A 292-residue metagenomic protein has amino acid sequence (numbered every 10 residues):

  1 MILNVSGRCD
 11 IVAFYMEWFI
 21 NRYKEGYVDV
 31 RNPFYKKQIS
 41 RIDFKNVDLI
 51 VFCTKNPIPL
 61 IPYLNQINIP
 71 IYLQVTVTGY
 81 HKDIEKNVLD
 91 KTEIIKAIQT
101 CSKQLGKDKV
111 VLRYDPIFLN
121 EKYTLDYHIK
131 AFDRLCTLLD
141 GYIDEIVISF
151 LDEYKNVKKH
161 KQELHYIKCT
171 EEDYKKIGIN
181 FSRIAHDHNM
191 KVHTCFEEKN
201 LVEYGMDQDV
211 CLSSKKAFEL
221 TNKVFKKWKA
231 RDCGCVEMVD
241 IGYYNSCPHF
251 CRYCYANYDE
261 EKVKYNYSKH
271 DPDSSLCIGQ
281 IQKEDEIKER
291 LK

Functional and structural regions predicted by a protein language model:
M1-I84, K91, I98-S102, E260-K292: Conserved Radical SAM active-site core
M1-N4, D43, G205-Y244, N266-Y267 (+2 more regions): N-terminal [4Fe-4S]-dependent radical SAM core
R8-D10, K55, T76-Y80, D115-L119 (+2 more regions): Active-site beta-loop-alpha junctions enriched in small/polar residues
Y80-V88, P116-D126, K161-C169: Surface-exposed cleft-lining segments at the edges of enzyme active sites
E93-K159, N180-C195: Conserved C-terminal portion of the radical SAM core fold that forms the substrate/S-adenosylmethionine-binding
Q162-L220, S268: Flexible, acidic/Gly-rich N-terminal and inter-domain linker regions that tether and position cofactor-handling modules
D232, S246, F250, L276: The −1 position to Zn-ligating cysteines in a subset of zinc-ribbon hairpins
V239-Y258: Local cysteine-cluster metal-coordination motifs and their immediate loop/turn environment, predominantly Fe-S cluster
